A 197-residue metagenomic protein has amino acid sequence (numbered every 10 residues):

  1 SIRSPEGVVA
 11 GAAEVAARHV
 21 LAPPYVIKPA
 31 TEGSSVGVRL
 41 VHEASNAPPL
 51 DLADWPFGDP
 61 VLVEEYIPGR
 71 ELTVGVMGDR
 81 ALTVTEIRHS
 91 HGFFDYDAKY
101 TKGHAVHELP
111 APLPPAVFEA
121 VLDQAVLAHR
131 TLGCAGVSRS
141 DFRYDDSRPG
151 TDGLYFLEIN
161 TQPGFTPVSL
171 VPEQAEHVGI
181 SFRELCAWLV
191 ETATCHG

Functional and structural regions predicted by a protein language model:
S1, P115-G197: ATP-dependent carboxylate activation and anion-phosphoryl transfer catalytic cores that bind Mg-ATP to form
S1-R70: Active-site nucleotide/adenylate-binding loops and adjacent lid/helix of ATP-dependent enzymes
R3, V26, L62, G75 (+3 more regions): Conserved beta-strand segments that form the floor/walls of ligand-binding pockets within enzyme and binding domains
A10, V38-A44, V76-G78, D145 (+2 more regions): Short beta-strand-to-turn element immediately C-terminal to the catalytic PLP-Schiff-base lysine in fold type I
S35, V106-E108, T166-V171: Short small-residue beta-strand/loop micro-motif enriched in glycine and branched aliphatics
V38-V41, Y96, L109, F165: Short clusters of hydrophobic/aromatic residues that line enzyme substrate/ligand-binding pockets
S45-D123, T151-Y155: Phosphate-binding site of ATP-dependent enzymes
